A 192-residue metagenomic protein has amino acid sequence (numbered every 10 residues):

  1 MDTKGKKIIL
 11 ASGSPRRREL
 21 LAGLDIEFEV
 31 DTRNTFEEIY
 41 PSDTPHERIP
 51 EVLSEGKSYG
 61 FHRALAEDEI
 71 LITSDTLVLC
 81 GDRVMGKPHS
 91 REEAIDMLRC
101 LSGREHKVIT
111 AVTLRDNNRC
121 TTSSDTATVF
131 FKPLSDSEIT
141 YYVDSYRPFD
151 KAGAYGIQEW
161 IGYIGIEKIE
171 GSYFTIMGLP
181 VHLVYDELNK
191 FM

Functional and structural regions predicted by a protein language model:
D2-I8, S42-M192: Anionic-ligand binding patches
T3-I26: N-terminal beta1-alpha1 ligand-phosphate binding loop
G13, R33, N117: Cofactor-binding loop segments of dinucleotide-utilizing enzymes, especially the Rossmann-like FAD- and NAD(P)+-binding
P15, T35, V181: Short, glycine/serine-rich, charged loops/turns that create anion-binding and catalytic segments at active sites
E29-I39: A short beta-strand-loop structural module common to alpha/beta enzyme folds
